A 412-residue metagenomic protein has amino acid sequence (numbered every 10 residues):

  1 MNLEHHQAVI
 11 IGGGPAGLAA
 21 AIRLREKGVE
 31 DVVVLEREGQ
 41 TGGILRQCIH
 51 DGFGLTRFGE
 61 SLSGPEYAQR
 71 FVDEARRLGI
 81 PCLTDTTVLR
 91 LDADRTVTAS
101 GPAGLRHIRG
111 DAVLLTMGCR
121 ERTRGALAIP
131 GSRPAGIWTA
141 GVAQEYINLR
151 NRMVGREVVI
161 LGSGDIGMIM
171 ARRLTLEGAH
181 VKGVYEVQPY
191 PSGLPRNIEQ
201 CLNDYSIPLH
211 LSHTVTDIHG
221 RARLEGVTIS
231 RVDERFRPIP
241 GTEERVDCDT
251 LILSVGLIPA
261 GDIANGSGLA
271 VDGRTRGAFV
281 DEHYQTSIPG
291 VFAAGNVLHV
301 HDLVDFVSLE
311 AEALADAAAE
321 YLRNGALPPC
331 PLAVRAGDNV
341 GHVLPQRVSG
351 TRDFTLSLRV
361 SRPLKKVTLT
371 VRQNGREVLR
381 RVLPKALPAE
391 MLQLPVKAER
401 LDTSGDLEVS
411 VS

Functional and structural regions predicted by a protein language model:
M1-I11, Q69-E157, D233-G241, I252 (+1 more regions): FAD-binding core/adjacent interface of flavoenzyme oxidoreductases
M1-Q7, V29, T84, A319-S412: Rossmann-like nucleotide/phosphate-binding core characteristic of flavoprotein oxidoreductases
H6-R70, E74, V154-Q200: Beta1-alpha1 glycine-rich phosphate/pyrophosphate-binding loop at the start of Rossmann-like nucleotide-binding domains
F58-S61, P65, G241, D249-S254 (+1 more regions): Hydrophobic alpha-helical scaffolding
A75-A99, T175-D262, R352-K385: A Rossmann-like FAD-binding core segment of flavoenzymes
R106, A112-L209, T214-R223, G290-A293 (+2 more regions): Predominantly flavin-linked oxidoreductase catalytic cores and closely associated redox partners
L115, I137-I147, T250-L298: FAD-site-proximal beta/loop scaffold in flavoenzymes
A294-G337: A conserved FAD-binding loop/helix module that cradles the flavin
